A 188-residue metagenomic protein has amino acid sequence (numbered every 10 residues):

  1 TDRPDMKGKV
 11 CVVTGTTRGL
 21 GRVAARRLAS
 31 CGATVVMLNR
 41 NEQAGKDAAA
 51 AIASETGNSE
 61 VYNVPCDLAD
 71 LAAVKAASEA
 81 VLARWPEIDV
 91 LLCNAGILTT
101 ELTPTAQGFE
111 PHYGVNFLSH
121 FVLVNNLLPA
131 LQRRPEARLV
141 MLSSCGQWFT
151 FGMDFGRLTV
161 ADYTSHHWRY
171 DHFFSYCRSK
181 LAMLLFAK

Functional and structural regions predicted by a protein language model:
T1-K188: Rossmann-fold NAD(P)H-dependent dehydrogenase/reductase core
